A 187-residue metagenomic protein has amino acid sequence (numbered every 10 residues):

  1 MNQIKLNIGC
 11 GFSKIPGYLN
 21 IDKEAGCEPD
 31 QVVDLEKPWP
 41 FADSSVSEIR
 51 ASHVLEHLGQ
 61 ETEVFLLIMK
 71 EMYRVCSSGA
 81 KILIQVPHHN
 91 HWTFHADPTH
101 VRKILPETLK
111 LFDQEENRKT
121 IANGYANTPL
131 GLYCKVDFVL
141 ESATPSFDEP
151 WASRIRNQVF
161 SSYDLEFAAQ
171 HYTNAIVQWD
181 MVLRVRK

Functional and structural regions predicted by a protein language model:
M1-Q3, L109: A short, charged/proline- and glycine-enriched loop that marks the coil->beta-strand transition at the N-terminal
Q3-H89: Conserved SAM-binding loop
T62-L67, E71, K81-K187: S-adenosyl-L-methionine-dependent methyltransferase catalytic module, highlighting the catalytic core
